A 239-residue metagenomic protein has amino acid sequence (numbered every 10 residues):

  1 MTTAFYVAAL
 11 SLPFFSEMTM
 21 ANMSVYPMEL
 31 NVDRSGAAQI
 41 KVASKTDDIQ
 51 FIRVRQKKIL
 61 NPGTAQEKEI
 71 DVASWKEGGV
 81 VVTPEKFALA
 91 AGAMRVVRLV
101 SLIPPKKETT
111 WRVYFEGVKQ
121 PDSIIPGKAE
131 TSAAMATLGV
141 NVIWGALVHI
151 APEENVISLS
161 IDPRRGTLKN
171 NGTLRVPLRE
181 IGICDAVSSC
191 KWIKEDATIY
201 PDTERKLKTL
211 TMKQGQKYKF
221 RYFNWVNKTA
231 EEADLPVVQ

Functional and structural regions predicted by a protein language model:
M1-A8: Bacterial N-terminal signal peptides that target proteins for export
A21-A90, M94-Q239: Intrinsically disordered, low-complexity regulatory regions in eukaryotic proteins
